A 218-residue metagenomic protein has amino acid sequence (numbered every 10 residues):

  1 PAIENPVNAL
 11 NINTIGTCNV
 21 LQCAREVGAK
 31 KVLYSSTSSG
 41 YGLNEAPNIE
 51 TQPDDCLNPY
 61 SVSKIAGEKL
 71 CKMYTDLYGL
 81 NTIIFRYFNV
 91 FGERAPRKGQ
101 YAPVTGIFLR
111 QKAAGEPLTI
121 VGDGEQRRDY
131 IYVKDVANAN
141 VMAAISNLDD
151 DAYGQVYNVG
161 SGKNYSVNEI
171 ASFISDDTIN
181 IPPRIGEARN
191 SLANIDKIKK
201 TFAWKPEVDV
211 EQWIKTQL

Functional and structural regions predicted by a protein language model:
P1-V90, W204: N-terminal Rossmann-like NAD(P)+-binding domain of SDR-like oxidoreductases, especially those catalyzing
I12-I15, P103, I107, A193: A general alpha-helical scaffold signature found inside nucleotide-binding enzyme cores
N19, S39, E45, K64 (+6 more regions): Short, flexible micro-motifs
A46, K69-R128, V133-M142, N164 (+1 more regions): NAD(P)-dependent short-chain dehydrogenase/reductase
T51, L109-R110, L148-D149: Short secondary-structure boundary/capping segments
P59, G67, Y101, V167 (+1 more regions): Conserved donor sugar-nucleotide recognition element shared by glycan-biosynthetic enzymes
A113-L218: C-terminal substrate-binding subdomain of Rossmann-fold SDR/epimerase-dehydratase oxidoreductases
